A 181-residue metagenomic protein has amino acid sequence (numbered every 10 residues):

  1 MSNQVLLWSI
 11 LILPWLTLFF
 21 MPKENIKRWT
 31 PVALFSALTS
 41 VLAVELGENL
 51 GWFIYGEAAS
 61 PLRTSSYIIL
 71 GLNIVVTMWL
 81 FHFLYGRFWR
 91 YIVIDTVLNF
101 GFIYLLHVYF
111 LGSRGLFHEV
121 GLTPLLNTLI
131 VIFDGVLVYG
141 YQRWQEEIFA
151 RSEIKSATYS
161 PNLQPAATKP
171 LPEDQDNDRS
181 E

Functional and structural regions predicted by a protein language model:
M1-E181: Aromatic-rich, lipid-facing transmembrane alpha helices and their immediate juxtamembrane interface loops in integral
